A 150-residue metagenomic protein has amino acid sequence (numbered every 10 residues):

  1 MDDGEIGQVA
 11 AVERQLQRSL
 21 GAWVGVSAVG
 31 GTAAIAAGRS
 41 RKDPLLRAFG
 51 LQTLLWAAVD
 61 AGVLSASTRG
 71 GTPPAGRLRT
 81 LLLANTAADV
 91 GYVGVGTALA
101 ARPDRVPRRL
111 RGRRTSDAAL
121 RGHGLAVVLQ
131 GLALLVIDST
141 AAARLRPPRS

Functional and structural regions predicted by a protein language model:
M1-S150: Short amphipathic, positively biased membrane-proximal segments that drive organelle/inner-membrane targeting
